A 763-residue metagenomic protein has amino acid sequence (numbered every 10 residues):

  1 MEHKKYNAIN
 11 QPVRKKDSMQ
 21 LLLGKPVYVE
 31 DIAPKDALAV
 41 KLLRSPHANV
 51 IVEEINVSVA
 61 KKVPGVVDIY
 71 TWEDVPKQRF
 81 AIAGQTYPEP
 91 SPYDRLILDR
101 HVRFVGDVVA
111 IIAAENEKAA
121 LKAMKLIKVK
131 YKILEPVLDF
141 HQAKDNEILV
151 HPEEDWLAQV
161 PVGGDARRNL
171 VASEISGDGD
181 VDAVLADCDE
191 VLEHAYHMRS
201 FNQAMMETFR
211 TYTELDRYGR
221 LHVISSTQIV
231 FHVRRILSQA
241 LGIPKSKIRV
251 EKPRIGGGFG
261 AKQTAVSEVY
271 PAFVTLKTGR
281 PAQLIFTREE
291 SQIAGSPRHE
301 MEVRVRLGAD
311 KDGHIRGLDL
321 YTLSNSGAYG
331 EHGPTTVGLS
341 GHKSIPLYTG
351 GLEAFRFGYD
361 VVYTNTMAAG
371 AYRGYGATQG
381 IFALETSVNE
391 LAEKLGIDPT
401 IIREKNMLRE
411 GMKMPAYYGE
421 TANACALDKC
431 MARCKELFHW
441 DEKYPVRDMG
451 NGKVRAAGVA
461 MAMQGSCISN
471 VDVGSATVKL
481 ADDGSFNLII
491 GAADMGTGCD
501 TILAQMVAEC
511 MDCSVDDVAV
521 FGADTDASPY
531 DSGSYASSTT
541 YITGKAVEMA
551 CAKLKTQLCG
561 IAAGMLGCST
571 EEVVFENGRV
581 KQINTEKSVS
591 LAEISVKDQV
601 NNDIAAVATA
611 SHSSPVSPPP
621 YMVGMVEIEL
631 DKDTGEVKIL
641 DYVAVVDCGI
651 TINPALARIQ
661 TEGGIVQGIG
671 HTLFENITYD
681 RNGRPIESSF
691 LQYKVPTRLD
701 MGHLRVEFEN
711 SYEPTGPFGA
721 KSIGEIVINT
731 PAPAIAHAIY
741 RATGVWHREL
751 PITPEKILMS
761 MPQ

Functional and structural regions predicted by a protein language model:
M1-G163, V191-H194: Flexible, low-hydrophobicity surface segments
Q11, D17-L23, Y87-P88, G164-T211 (+5 more regions): Glycine-rich loop/linker segments at domain edges
E73, G242-K247, L276-A282, K311 (+2 more regions): C-terminal catalytic domains of large/alpha subunits in multi-subunit enzymes
R79-G84, A123-L126, R234-I236, F259-A265 (+11 more regions): Short acidic, glycine/serine/threonine-rich loops at helix termini
R100-H101, P244-K252, L276-T287, S291-A294: Conserved catalytic cysteine-centered active-site region of acyl-thioester-dependent Claisen-condensing enzymes
V150-L241, M407-S485, I686-D700, R705-E707: Helix-loop-helix junctions that connect adjacent transmembrane helices in secondary transporters/permeases, recognized
R235, G256-G279, Q283-F286, C499-V507: Thiamine diphosphate
S466-S528, T543: Catalytic phosphate/nucleotide-handling subdomain of diverse soluble enzymes
